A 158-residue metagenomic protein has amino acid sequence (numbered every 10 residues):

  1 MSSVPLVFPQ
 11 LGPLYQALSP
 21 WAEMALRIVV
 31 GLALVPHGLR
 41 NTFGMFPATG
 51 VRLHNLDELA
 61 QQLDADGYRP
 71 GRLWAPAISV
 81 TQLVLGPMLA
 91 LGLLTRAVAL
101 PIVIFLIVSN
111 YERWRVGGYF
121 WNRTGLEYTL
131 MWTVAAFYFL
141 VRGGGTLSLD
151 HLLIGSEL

Functional and structural regions predicted by a protein language model:
M1-H54, E58-A65, R69-V80, V84 (+1 more regions): Extended, low-polarity transmembrane helix blocks
